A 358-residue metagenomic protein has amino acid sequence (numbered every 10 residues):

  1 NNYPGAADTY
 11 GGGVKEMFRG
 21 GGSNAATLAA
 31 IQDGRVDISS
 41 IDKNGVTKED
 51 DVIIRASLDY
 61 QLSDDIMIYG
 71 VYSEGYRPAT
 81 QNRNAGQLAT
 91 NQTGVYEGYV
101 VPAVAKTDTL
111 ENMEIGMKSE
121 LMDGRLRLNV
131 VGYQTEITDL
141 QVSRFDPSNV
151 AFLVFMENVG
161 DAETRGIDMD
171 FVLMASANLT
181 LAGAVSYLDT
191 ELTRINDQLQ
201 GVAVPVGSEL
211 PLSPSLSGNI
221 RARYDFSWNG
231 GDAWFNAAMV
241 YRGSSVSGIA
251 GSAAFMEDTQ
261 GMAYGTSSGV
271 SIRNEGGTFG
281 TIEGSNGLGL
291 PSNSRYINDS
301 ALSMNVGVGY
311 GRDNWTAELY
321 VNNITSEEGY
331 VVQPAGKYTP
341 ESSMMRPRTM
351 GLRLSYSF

Functional and structural regions predicted by a protein language model:
N1-S63, V100: Signature of Gram-negative outer-membrane beta-barrel scaffolds
N44-V52, K106-T109, V159-R165, L210-L216 (+2 more regions): Short sequence motifs at beta-strands and strand-loop junctions characteristic of Gram-negative outer-membrane
D50, L58-Q61, E74, T107 (+6 more regions): Residue-level signature of outer-membrane beta-barrel architecture
V52-L58, V101, E111-I115, R165-M169 (+3 more regions): Hydrophobic, lipid-facing positions within transmembrane beta-strands of outer-membrane proteins
Q61-R77, R83-A85, V95, V104-I167 (+2 more regions): Membrane-embedded beta-barrel scaffold of Gram-negative outer-membrane proteins
Y72-P78, Q87, L121, G132-T138 (+8 more regions): Transmembrane beta-strands of outer-membrane beta-barrel pores
R127, G132-E136, F155-G251, R353-S357: Gram-negative outer-membrane beta-barrel transporters
M239-G265, F279-G280, G309-F358: C-terminal beta-signal and adjacent terminal beta-strands/loops of Gram-negative outer-membrane beta-barrel proteins
